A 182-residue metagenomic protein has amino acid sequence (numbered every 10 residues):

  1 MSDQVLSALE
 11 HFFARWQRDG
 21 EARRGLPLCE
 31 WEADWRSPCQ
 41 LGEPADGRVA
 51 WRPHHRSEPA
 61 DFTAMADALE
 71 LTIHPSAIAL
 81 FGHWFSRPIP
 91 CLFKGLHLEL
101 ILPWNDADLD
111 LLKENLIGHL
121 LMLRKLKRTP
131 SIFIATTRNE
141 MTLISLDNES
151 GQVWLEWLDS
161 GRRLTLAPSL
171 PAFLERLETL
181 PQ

Functional and structural regions predicted by a protein language model:
M1-M141: A surface-exposed partner-binding patch
W16, L146, L177-L180: Low-complexity, intrinsically disordered/propeptide-like segments
L111-K113, S150, R162: Low-complexity, compositionally biased segments
A135-E140, D147-E149, L158-G161: Short, flexible beta-strand-to-coil junctions
V153: A basic, often C-terminal nucleic-acid-binding module that engages the phosphate backbone, implemented in DNA
E156-Q182: A recognition module on extended beta-rich or small alphabeta surfaces enriched in W/G with H and D/E
